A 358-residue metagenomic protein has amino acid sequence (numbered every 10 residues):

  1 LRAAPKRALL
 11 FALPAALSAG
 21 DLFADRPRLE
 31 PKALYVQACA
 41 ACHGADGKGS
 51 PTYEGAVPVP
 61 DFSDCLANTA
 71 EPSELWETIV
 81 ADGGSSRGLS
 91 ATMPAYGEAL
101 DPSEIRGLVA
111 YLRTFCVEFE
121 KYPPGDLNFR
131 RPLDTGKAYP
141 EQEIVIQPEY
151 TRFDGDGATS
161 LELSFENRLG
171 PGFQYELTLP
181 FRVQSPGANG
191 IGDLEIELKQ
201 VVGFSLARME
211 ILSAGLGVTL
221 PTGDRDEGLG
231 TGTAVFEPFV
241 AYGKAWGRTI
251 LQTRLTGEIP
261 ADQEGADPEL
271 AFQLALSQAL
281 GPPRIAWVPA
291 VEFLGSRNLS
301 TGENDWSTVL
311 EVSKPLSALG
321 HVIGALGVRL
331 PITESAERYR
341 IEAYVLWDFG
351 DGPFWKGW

Functional and structural regions predicted by a protein language model:
L1-P5: N-terminal secretory signal peptides that target proteins for export/translocation
R7-S18: Bacterial N-terminal signal peptides
R26-R28, K32-P58, D82-S90, F115-F119: Periplasmic/extracellular electron-transfer cofactor-ligation site, primarily the c-type cytochrome heme-c attachment
P27, P31-Y35, P72, W76 (+2 more regions): Stable alpha-helical elements in mature extracytoplasmic
K32, G44-T78, N128-R130, D134 (+2 more regions): Gly/Gly-Pro-rich "capping" loops immediately C-terminal to redox-active cysteine motifs in periplasmic/lumenal
A56-T114: Extracytoplasmic electron-transfer domains, predominantly the class I c-type cytochrome c fold
S103, F119-W358: Transmembrane beta-barrel domains of Gram-negative outer membranes and organellar outer membranes
